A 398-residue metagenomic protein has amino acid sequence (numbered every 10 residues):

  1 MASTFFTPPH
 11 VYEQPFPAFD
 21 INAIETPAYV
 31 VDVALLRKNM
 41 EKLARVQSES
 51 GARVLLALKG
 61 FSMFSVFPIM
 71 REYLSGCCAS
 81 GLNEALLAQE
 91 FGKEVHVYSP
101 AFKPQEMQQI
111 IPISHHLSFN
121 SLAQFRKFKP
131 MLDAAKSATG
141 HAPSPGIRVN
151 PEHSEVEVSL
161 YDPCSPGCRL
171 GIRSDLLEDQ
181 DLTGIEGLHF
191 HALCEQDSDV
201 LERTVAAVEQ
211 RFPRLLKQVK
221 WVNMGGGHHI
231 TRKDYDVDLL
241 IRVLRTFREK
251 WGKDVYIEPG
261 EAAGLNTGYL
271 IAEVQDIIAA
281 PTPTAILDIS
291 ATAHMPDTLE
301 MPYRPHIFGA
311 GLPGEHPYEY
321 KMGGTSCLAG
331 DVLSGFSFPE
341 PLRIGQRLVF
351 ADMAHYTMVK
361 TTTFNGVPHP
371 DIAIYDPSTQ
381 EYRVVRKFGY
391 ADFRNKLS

Functional and structural regions predicted by a protein language model:
M1-E13: N-terminal basic/disordered segments at the start of proteins
V11-G92, Y98-F102, S290, F338-A351 (+1 more regions): N-terminal capping/small domains of soluble enzymes
A52-W221, V243: Active-site-proximal beta-alpha core segment in soluble small-molecule metabolic enzymes
L58, A192-L193, V222-T231, P259-A262: Glycine-rich beta-strand-to-loop/alpha-helix junction loops that act as flexible
H153-E155, C194, I230, A263 (+1 more regions): Feature marks short, surface-exposed loop/turn motifs that line or immediately flank catalytic pockets and channel
E202-A207, D236-V243, A272, S337: Charged helix-capping and loop-helix junction motifs
V243, D254, P259-S398: Charged (often Lys/Glu-rich) extended helix/loop segments that serve as interaction or gating elements
